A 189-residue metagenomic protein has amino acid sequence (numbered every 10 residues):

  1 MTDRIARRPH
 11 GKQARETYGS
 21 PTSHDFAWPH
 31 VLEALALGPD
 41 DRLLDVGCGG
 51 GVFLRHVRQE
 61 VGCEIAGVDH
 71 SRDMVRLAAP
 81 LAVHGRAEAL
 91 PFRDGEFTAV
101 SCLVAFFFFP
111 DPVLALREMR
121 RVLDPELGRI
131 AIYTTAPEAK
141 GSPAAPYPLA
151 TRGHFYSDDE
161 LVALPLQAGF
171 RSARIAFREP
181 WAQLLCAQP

Functional and structural regions predicted by a protein language model:
M1-A36, V52-H56, M74, E138-K140 (+2 more regions): Conserved class I S-adenosyl-L-methionine
L44-A89: Class I SAM-dependent methyltransferase SAM/SAH-binding core
S101: A conserved beta-strand element that flanks and buttresses the S-adenosyl-L-methionine
V104-F107: Short catalytic micro-motifs in class I SAM-dependent methyltransferases
V113-L127: A short glycine-rich, Lys/Arg-flanked "PGG" loop and its adjoining helix->strand segment in the class I
L127-T134: Conserved beta-strand signature within the Rossmann-like core of class I S-adenosyl-L-methionine
G153-A168: Short alpha-helix
F177-P189: Core SAM-dependent methyltransferase catalytic element
